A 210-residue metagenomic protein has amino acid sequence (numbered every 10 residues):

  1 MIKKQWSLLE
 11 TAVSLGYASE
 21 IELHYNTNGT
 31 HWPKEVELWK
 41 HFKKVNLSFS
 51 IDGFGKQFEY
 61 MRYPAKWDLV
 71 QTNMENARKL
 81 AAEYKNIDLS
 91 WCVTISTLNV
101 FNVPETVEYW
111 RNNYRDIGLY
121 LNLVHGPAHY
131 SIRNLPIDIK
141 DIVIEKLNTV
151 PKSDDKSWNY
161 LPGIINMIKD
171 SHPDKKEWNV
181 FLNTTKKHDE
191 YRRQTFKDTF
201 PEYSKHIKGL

Functional and structural regions predicted by a protein language model:
M1-Q5, V13-K34, K40-N73, D88-T97 (+1 more regions): Core AdoMet radical
Q5-E10, W67-N76, V103-E108, K140-N148: Well-ordered, non-membrane alpha-helical segments in soluble/globular domains
L15, F42, N73-L89, N113-Y114 (+1 more regions): A structural motif corresponding to the C-terminal end of an alpha-helix and its immediate exit/capping segment
E37-L38, T106: Intrinsic-disorder-linked linear interaction elements in eukaryotic regulatory proteins
T97-N113: Catalytic cores of alpha/beta
T97-V100, G118-E145, D155-M167: Flexible glycine/acidic-rich beta-alpha junction loops that bind and position SAM and/or redox cofactors in anaerobic
T149-L210: Radical SAM enzyme core and accessory elements
